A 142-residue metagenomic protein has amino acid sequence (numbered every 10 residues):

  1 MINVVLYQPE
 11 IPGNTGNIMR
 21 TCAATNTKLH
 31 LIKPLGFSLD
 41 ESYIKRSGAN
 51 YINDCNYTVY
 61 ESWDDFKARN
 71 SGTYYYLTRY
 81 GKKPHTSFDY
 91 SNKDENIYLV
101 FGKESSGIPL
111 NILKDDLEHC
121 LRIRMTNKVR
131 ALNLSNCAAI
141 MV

Functional and structural regions predicted by a protein language model:
M1-V142: Post-transcriptional modification and biogenesis factors for structured RNAs of the translation apparatus
